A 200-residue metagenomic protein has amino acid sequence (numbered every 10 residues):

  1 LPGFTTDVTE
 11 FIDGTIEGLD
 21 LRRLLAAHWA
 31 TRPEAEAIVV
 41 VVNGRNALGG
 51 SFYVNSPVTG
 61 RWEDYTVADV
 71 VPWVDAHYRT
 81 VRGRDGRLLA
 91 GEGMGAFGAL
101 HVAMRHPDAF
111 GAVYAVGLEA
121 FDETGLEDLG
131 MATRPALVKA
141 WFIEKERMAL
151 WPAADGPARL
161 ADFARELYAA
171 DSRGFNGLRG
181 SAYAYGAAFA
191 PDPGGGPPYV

Functional and structural regions predicted by a protein language model:
L1-V200: Non-catalytic cap/lid and distal C-terminal segments of serine-dependent acyl enzymes
